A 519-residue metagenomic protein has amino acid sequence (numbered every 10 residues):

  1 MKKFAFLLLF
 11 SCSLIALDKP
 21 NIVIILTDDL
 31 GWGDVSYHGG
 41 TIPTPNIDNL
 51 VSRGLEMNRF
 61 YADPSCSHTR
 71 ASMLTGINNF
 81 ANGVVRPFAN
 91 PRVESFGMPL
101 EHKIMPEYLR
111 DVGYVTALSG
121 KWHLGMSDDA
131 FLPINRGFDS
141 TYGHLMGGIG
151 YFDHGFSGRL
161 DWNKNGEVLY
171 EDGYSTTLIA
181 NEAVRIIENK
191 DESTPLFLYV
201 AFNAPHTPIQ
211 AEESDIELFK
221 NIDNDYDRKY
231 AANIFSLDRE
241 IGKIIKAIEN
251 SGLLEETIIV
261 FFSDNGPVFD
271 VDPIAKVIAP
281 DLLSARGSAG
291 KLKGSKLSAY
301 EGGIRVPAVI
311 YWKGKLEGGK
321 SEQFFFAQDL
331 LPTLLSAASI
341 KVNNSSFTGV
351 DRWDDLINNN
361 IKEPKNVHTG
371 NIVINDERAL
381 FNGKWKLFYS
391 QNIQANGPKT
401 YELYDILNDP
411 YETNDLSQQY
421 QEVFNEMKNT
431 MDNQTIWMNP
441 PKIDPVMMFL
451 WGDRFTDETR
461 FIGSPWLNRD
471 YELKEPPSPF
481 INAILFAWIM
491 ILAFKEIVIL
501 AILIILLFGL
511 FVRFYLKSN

Functional and structural regions predicted by a protein language model:
L17-P20, T27, G31-W32, E56 (+6 more regions): Long, internal low-complexity/basic segments
D18-V23, R53-N58, R110-A117, R136-D139 (+4 more regions): Loop/turn elements at helix/coil->beta-strand transitions in domains of secreted/extracellular proteins
I24, W32-A117, S127-D128, R136 (+5 more regions): Active-site segment of extracytoplasmic enzymes that catalyze sulfate/phosphate-ester chemistry
S36-I42, E56-I77, L118-A130, H144-G148 (+5 more regions): Short, solvent-exposed turn/loop segments enriched in Gly/Ser/Thr/Pro and often Arg
G40-T44, Y61-S65, V93-K103, L169-I179 (+8 more regions): A short beta-strand-to-alpha-helix junction
F131, D139-S140, L145-G148, V271-E301 (+4 more regions): C-terminal cap/loop subdomain of S1 sulfatases and analogous C-terminal strand-loop tails that border
D153-G158, A183-Y230, V268-K276: Active-site His/acidic residue clusters
L196, A201, S236-A275: Metal-dependent active-site segment of extracytoplasmic phospho-/sulfohydrolases and closely related
